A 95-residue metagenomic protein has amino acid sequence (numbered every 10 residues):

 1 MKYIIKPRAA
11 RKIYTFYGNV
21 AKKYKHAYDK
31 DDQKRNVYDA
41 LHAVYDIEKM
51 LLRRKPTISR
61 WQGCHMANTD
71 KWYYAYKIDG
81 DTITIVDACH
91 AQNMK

Functional and structural regions predicted by a protein language model:
M1-C64: Basic, Lys/Arg-enriched alpha-helical interface segments
Q62-K95: Enriched for short, Lys/Arg-rich terminal
